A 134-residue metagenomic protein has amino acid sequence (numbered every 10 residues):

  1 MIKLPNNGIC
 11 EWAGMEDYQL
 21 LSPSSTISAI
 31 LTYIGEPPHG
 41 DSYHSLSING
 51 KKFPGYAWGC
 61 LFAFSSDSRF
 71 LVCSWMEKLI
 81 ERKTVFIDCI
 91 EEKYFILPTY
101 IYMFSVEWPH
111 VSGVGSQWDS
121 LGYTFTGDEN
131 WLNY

Functional and structural regions predicted by a protein language model:
M1-W12, G35-Y56, L79-Y100, Q117-Y134: Surface-exposed loop/turn elements that mediate protein-protein interactions on large endomembrane-trafficking
I9-L21: A short, flexible N-terminal coil/short beta segment enriched in small residues
C10, I27-I30: N-terminal segments that cap or nucleate solenoid repeat domains
Y18-L20, A29, G50-K51, L71 (+1 more regions): Non-catalytic effector/regulatory segments
Q19-S28, F62-F70, F104-W118, W131: Blade-terminus and WD-like Trp-Asp/Gly-His loop motifs, strongest in beta-propeller folds
P23, Y33-G35: Short, surface-exposed binding/anchoring microloops in extracellular/periplasmic proteins
T32, S74-W75: Recurrent small/Gly-Pro-centered beta-turn motifs in extracellular repeat architectures
K52-S74: Blade-loop segments of beta-propeller domains
